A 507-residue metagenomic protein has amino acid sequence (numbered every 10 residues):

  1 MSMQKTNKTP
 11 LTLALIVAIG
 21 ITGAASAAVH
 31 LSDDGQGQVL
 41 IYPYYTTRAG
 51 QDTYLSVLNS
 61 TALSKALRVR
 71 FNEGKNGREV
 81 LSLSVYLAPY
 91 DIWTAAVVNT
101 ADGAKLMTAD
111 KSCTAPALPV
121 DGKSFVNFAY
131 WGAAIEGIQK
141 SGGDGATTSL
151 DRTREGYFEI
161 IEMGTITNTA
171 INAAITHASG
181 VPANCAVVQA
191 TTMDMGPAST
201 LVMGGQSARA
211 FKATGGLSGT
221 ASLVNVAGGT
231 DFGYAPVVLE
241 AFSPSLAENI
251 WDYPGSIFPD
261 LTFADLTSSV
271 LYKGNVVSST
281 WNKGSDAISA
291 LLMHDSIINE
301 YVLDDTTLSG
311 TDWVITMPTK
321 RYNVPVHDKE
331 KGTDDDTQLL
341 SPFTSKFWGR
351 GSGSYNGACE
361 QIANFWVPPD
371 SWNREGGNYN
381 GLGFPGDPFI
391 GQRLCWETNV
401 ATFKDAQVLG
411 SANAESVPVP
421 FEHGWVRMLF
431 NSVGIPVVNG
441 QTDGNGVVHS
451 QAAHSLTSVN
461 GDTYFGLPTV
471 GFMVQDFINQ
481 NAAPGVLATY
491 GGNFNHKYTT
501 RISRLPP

Functional and structural regions predicted by a protein language model:
M1-S26: Gram-negative bacterial Sec-dependent N-terminal signal peptides
I21, R48-A49, A62-L63: Intrinsically disordered, low-complexity regulatory regions enriched in Ser/Pro/Gly/Thr and acidic residues
A28-L58: A structural motif detector for short, solvent-exposed N-terminal "entry" segments of globular domains
V29, S82-V85: Beta-strand-rich interaction surfaces with strong enrichment in secreted/lumenal proteins
L58-R78: Short acidic, flexible loop segments centered on an aromatic residue
V85, A96-V98, D102-P507: Long, compositionally biased low-complexity segments
A88-W93: Solvent-exposed, conformationally flexible loop/turn segments
